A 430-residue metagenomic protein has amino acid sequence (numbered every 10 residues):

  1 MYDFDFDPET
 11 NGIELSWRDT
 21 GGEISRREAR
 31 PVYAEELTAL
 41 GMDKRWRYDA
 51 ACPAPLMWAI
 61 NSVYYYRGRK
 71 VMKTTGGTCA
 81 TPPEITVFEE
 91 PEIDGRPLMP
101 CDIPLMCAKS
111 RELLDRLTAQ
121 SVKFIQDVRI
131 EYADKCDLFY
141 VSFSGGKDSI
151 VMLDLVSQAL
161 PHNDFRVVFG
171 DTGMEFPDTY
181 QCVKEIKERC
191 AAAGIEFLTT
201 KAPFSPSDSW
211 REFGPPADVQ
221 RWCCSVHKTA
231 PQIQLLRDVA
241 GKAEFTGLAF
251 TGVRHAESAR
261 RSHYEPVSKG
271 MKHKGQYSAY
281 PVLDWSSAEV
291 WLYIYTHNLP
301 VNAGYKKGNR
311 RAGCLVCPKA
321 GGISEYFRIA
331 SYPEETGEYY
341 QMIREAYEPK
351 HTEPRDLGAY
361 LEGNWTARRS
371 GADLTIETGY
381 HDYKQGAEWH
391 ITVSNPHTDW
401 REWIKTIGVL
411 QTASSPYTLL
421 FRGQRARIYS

Functional and structural regions predicted by a protein language model:
M1-S142, K147-S430: Nucleotide-activated chemistry modules centered on ATP-dependent adenylation/adenylyltransferase
